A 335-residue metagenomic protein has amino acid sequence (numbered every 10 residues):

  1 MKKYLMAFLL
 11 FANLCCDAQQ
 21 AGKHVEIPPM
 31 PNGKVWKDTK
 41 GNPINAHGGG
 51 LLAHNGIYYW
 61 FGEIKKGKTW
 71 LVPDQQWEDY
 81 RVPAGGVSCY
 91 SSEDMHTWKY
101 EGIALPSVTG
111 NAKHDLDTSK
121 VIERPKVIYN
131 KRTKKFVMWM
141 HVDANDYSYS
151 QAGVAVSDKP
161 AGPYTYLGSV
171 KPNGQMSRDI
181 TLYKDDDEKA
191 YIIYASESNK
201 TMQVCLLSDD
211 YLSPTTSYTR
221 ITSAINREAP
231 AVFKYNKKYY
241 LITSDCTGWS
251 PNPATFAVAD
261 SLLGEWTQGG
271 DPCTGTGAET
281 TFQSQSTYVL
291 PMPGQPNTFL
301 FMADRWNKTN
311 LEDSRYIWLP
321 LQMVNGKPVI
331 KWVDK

Functional and structural regions predicted by a protein language model:
M1-G22: Bacterial Sec-dependent N-terminal signal peptides
Q19-K335: Carbohydrate-active catalytic/glycan-binding domains of CAZyme proteins, especially the secreted or lumenal ectodomains
